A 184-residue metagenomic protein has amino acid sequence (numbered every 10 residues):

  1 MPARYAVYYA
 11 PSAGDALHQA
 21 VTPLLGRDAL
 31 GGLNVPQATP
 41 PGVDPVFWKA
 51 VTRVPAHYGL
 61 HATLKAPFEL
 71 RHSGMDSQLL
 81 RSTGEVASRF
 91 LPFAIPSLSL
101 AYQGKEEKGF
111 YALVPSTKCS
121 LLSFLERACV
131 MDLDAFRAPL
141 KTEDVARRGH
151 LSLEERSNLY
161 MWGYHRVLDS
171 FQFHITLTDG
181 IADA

Functional and structural regions predicted by a protein language model:
M1-P96, L100-K105, F124-A184: Basic, often amphipathic N-terminal segments
A101-T117: Short, conserved secondary-structure transition motifs
P115-C119, S123-R127: Positively charged, aromatic-accented nucleic-acid-binding surfaces
